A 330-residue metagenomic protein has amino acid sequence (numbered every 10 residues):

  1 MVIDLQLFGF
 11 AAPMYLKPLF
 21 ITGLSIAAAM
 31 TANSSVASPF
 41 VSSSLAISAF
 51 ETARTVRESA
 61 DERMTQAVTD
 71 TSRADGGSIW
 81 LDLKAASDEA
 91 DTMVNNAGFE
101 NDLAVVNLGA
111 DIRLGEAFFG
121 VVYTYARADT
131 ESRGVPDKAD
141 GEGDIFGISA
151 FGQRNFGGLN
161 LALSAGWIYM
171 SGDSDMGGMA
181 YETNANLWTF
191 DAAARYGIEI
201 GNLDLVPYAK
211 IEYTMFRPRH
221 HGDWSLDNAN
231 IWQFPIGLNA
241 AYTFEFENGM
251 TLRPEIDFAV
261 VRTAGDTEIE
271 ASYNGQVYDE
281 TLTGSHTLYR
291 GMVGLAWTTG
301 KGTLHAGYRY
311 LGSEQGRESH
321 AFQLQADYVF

Functional and structural regions predicted by a protein language model:
M1, F10-A11, D227, D327: Short hotspots in intrinsically disordered terminal tails
V2-L108, A185: Outer-membrane translocation/initiation segment of Type V secreted surface proteins
D75-F330: Membrane translocator/pore-forming domains, dominated by Gram-negative outer-membrane beta-barrels
